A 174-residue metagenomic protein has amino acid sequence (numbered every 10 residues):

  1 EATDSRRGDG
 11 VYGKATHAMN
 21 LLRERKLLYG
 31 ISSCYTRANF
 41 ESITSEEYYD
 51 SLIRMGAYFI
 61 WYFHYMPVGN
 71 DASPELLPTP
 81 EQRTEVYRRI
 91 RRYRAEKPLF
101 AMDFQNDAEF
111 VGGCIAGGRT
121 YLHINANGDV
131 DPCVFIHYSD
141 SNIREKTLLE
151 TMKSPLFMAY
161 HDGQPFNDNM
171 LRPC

Functional and structural regions predicted by a protein language model:
A2-G117, A126-N127, D131, F135-I143: Radical SAM enzyme [4Fe-4S]-AdoMet core and its adjacent flexible, acidic and glycine-rich loops/tails across
F135-C174: Flexible mid-to-C-terminal extensions adjoining Fe-S/redox cofactors in radical SAM and related proteins
